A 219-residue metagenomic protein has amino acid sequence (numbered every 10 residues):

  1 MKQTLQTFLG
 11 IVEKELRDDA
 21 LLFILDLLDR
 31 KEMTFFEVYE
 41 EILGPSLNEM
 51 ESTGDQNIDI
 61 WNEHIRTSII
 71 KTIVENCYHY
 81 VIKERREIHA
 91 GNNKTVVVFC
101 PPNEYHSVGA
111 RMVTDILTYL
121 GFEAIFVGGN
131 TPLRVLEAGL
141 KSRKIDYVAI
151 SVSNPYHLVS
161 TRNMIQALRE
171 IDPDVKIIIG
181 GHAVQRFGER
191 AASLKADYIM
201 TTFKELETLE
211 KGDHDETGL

Functional and structural regions predicted by a protein language model:
M1-H89: Long amphipathic alpha-helical segments
S68-T72, K94-P102, I150: Conserved binding/catalytic microenvironments
R111-A124: Short helix-loop-beta junction
T118, T131-E189: Cofactor-cradling patches in redox/metallo enzymes
F122, V175, D197-Y198: A structural micro-motif
A124-T131: Short hydrophobic/Thr-rich beta-strand motif most characteristic of the beta2 strand and flanking loop of CheY-like
A183-L219: Peripheral docking tails and interdomain loops at the edges of cofactor- or intermediate-handling domains
